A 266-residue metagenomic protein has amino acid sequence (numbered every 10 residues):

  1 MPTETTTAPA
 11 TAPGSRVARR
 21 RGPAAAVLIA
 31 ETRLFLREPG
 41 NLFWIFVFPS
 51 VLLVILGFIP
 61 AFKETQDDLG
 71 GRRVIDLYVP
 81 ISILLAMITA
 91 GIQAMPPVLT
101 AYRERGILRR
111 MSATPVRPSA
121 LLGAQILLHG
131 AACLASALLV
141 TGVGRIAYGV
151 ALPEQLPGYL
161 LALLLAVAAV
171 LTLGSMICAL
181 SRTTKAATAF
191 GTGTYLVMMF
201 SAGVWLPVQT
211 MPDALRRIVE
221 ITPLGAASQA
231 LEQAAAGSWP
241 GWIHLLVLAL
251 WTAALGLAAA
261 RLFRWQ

Functional and structural regions predicted by a protein language model:
P2-T3, P13-V27, A202-L245: Short hydrophobic, aromatic-rich alpha-helical segments embedded in or entering the lipid bilayer of multi-pass
T3, R16-P23, V27-R105, Q125-C133 (+6 more regions): Transmembrane helix-boundary elements of multi-pass transport/secretion proteins, especially ABC-type permease modules
I55-K63, L180-I221, G225: Transmembrane helix segments
G57-A61, A101, R110, R145 (+6 more regions): Transmembrane helix-loop junction
R110-S119, L180, P223: Short helix-to-coil transition segments within interhelical loops that connect adjacent transmembrane helices
V116-L128: Amphipathic cytosolic juxtamembrane alpha-helices at the membrane-cytosol interface of multi-pass membrane transporters
P118-S119, L152, T184: Alpha-helix N-cap/start motif
P157-T194: Anionic-ligand binding region
